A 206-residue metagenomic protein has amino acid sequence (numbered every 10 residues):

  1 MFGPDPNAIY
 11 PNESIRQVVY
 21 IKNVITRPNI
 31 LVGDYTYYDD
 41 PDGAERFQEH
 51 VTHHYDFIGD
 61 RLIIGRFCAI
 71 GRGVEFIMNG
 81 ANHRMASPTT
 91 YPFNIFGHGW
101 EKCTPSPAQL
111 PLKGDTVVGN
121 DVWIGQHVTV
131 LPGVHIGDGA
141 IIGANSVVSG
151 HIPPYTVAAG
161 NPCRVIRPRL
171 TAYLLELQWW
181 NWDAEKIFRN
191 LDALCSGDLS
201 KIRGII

Functional and structural regions predicted by a protein language model:
M1-N29, F93: Extended, small-residue-rich solenoid/repeat segments and analogous flexible loops that form exposed scaffolds
I25, P88, I202: Short clusters of hydrophobic/aromatic residues that line enzyme substrate/ligand-binding pockets
I30, Y37-P132: Flexible, glycine/small-residue-enriched loop-and-beta-strand segment within the central core of proteins
W100-V130, N161-I206: C-terminal segments of enzyme domains that contribute to small-molecule binding surfaces
L112, H127-A140, S146-G150: Beta-rich strand-turn-strand
I142, G160: Conserved G/P- and acidic residue-centered "switch" motifs that form tight phosphate/ATP-binding loops in soluble
